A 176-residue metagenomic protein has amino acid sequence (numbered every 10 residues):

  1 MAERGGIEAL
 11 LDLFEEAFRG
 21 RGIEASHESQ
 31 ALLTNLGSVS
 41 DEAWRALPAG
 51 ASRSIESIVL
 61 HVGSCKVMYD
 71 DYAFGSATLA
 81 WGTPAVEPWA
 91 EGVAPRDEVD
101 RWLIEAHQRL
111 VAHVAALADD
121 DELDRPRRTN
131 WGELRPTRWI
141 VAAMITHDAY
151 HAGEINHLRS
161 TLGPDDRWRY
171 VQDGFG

Functional and structural regions predicted by a protein language model:
M1-L36, D41-E87, R128-G176: Short, contiguous alpha-helical
P88-R128, R135-H147: Acidic/histidine-rich alpha-helical segments that form the ligand environment of transition-metal centers
